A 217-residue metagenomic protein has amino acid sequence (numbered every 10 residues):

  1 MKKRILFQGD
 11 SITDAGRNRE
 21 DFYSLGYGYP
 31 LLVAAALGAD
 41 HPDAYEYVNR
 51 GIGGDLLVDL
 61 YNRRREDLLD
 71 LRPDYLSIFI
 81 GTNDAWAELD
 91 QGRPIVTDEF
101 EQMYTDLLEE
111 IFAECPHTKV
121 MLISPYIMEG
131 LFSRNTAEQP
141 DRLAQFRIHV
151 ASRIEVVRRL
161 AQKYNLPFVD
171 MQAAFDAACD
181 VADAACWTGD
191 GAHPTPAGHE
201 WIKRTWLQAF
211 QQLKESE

Functional and structural regions predicted by a protein language model:
M1-G53, R63-R72: Serine-esterase "nucleophile elbow" of acetyl-processing enzymes
S24-Y27, V58-D59, D98, Q102: Conserved phosphate-coordination/catalytic loops
L32-D43, N62-E217: Alpha-helical cap/lid subdomain in secreted, periplasmic, or secretory-pathway luminal O-acyl-processing enzymes
I52-L57, Q145-F146: Short, flexible loop segments at the rims of nucleotide/cofactor-binding pockets, characterized by
